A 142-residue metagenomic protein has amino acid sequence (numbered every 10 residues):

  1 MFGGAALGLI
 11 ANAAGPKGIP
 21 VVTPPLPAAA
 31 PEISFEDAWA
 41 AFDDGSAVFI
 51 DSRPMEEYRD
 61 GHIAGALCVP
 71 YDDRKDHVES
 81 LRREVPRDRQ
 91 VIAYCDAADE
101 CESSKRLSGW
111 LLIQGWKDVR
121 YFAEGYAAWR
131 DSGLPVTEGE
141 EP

Functional and structural regions predicted by a protein language model:
M1-D60, P142: Flexible, polar/low-complexity N-terminal or interdomain linker segments that lie immediately upstream of folded
D43-D44, V48-H77, E84-A93: Mid-length scaffold segments of soluble, non-membrane domains
D60-G61, S104, S132: Short, well-ordered secondary-structure micro-motifs
S80-W129: Catalytic cysteine-centered active loop of the rhodanese-like fold, especially the PTP/DSP P-loop
G133-P142: Active-site neighborhoods of enzymes that stabilize oxyanions during catalysis
